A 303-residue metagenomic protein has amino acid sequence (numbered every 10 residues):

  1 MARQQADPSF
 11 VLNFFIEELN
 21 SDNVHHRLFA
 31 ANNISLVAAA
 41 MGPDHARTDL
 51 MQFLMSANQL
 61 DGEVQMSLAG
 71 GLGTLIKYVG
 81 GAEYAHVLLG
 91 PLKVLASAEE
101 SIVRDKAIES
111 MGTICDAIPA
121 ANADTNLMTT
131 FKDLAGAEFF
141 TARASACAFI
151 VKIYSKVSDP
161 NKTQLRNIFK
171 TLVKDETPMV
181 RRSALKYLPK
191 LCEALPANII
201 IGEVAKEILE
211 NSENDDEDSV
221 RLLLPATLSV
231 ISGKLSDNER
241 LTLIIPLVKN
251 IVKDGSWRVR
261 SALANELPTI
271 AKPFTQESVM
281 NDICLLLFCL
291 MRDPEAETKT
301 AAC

Functional and structural regions predicted by a protein language model:
M1-N33: N-terminal "cap/leader" segments of large eukaryotic alpha-helical scaffolds
A6-I16, D44-Q59, E83-A96, A121-A135 (+4 more regions): HEAT/HEAT-like alpha-solenoid repeats
N20, A39, N58-Q59, K77 (+11 more regions): Alpha-solenoid HEAT/Armadillo repeat architecture
V24-H25, D44, G62-E63, S101-I102 (+6 more regions): Alpha-helix N-cap/helix-start positions at coil->helix boundaries
L28, N32, T48, G62 (+13 more regions): Alpha-solenoid HEAT/ARM repeat scaffold
N32-L36, G70-T74, G90, E109-T113 (+9 more regions): Residue-level signature of alpha-solenoid helical repeat scaffolds
V37-D44, T74-A82, I114-A121, K152-V157 (+3 more regions): Residue-level signature of the C-terminal ends
E63-K132, T141: A generic tandem-repeat structural signature
